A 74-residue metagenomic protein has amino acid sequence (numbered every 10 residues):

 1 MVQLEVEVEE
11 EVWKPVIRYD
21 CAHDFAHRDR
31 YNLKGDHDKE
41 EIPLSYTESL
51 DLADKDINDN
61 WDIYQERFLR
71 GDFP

Functional and structural regions predicted by a protein language model:
M1-D38: A short, structured beta-strand/loop element
Y31-P74: Acidic, low-complexity intrinsically disordered segments
